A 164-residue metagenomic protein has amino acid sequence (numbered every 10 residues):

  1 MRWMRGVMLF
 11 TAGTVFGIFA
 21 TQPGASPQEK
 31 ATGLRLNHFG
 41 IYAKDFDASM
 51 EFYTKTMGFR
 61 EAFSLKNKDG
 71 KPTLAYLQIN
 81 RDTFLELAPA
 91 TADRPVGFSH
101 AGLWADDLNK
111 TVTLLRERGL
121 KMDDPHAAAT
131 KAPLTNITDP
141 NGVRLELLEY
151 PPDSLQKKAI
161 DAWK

Functional and structural regions predicted by a protein language model:
R2-G6, V15-A20, G24-T32, L65 (+2 more regions): Vicinal oxygen chelate
T11-A12: Single-pass membrane-anchoring alpha-helices
K30-G33, G40-F84, E117, P133-N136: Core segments of cupin and vicinal oxygen chelate
R35-K44, A75-Q78, T91-R116, P133-T138 (+1 more regions): Vicinal oxygen chelate
D82-E86, G142-L145: Short, charged/polar, Gly/Pro-enriched secondary-structure boundary elements
T83-L85, P95, L155-Q156: Short loop/beta submotifs within extracellular cysteine-rich repeat domains
T83-L85, T91, A127-A128: Intrinsic, low-complexity N-terminal interaction/targeting segments
P89-R94, P151-D153: A short, sequence-level motif marking secondary-structure junctions
